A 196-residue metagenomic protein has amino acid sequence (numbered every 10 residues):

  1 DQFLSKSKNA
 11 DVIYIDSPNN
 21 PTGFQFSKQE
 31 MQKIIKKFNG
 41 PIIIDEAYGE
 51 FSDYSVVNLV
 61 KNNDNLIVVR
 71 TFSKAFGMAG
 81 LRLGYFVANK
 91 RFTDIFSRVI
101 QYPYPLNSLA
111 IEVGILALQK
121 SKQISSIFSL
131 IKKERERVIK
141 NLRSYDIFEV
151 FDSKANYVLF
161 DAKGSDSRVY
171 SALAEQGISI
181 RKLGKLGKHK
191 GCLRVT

Functional and structural regions predicted by a protein language model:
Q2-E50: Active-site phosphate-binding strand-loop segment of PLP-dependent enzymes
N9-D11, N39, D64, D146-I147 (+1 more regions): Residue-level detector of structured alpha->beta connecting loops
I15, I44, V68-R70, I180-K182: Hydrophobic residues in well-ordered beta-strands that form the structural core
N65-R143, I147-V150: PLP-dependent aminotransferase class I/II
G80, K154, G187-G191: Short acidic/glycine-enriched loop/turn segments that link adjacent beta-strands
A88, L159-S165, Q176-T196: Conserved PLP-binding active-site segment of the aspartate aminotransferase-like
I131-K132, L142-Q176: Conserved PLP-binding catalytic core of the aspartate aminotransferase-like
